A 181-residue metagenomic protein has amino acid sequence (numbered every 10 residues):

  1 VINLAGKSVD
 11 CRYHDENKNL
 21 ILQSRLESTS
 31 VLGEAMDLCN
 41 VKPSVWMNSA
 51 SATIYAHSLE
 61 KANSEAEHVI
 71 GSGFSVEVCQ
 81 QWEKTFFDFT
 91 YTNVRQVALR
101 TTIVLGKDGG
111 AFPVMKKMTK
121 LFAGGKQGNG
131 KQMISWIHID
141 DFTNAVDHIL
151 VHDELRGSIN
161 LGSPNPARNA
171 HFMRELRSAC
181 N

Functional and structural regions predicted by a protein language model:
V1-A5, W46-A52, L99-T101: SDR active-site strand-loop-helix element
V1-S28: NAD(P)H-binding glycine-rich loop region in Rossmannoid oxidoreductase-like domains and their noncatalytic homologs
V9-C11, Y55-S58, K107: Helix N-cap/beta-alpha junction loops of NAD(P)-dependent oxidoreductase domains
Q23, E27, L59-A98: Catalytic helix-loop patch of NAD(P)-dependent Rossmann-fold dehydrogenases
S30-G73: Conserved Rossmann-fold NAD(P)-dependent oxidoreductase catalytic core, especially the SDR/UDP-sugar
Q80, F87-A98, T102-I134, I139: NAD(P)-dependent short-chain dehydrogenase/reductase
D140-L150: Amphipathic alpha-helical segments that line or abut small-molecule/effector binding pockets and mediate allosteric
I149-N181: Mid/C-terminal beta-alpha module of Rossmann-like enzyme folds, strongest in SDR-family dehydrogenases/epimerases
